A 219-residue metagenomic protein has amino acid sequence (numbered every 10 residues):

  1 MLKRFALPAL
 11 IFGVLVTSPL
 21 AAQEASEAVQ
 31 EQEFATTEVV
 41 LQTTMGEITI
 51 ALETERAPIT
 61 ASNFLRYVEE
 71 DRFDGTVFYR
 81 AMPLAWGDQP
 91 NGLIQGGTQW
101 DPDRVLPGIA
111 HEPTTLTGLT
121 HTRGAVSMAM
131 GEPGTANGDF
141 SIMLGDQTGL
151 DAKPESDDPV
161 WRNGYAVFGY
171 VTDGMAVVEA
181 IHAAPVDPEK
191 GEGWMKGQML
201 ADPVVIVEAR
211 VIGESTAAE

Functional and structural regions predicted by a protein language model:
M1-R4: Positively charged n-region of N-terminal signal peptides that target proteins for export
A6-T17: Bacterial N-terminal signal peptides
L20-E219: Cyclophilin-like peptidyl-prolyl cis-trans isomerases
